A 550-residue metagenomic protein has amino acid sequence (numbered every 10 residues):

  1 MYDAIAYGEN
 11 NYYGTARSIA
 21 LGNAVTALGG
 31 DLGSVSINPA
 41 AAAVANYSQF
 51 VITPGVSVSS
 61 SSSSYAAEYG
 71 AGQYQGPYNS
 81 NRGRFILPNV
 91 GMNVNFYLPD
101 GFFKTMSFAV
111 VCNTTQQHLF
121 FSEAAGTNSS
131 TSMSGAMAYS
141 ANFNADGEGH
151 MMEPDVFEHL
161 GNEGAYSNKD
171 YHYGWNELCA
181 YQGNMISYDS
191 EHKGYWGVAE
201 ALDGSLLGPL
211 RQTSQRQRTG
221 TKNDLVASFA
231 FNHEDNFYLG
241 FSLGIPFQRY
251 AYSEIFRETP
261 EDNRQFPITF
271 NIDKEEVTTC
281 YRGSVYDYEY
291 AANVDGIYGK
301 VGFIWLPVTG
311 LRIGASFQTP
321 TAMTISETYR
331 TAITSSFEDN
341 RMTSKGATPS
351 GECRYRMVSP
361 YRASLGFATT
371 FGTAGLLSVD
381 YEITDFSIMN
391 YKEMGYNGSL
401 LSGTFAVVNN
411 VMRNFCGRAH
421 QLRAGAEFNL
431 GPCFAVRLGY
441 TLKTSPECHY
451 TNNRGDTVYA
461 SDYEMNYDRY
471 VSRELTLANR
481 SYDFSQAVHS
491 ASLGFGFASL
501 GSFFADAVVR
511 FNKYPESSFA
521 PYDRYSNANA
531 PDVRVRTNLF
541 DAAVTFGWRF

Functional and structural regions predicted by a protein language model:
M1-Y13, N95-F550: Outer-membrane beta-barrel porins/channels
A16, L28-I37, A43-S129, N223: Outer-membrane beta-barrel translocator/receptor signature
I37-N38, D339: Short, solvent-exposed helix-helix connector turns and helix-capping sites enriched in acidic/polar residues
